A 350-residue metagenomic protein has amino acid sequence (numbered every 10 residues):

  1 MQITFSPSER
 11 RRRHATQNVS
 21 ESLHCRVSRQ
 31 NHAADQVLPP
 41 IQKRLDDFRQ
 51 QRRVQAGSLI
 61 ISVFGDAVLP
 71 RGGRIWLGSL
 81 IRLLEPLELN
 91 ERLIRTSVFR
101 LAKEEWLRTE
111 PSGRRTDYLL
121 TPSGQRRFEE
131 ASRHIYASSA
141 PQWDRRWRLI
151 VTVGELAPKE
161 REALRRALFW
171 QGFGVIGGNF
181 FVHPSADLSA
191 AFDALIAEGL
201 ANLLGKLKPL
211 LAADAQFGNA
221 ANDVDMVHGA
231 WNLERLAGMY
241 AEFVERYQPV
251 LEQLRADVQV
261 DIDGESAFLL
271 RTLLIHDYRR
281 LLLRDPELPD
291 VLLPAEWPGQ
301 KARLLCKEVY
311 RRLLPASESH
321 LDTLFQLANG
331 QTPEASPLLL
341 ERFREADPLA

Functional and structural regions predicted by a protein language model:
V37-V63: Short alpha-helical segments that sit at the start of domains
R71-L83: Short acidic, hydrophobic short linear motifs in intrinsically disordered regions
R95-F99, T116, R165: Short, hydrophobic-biased segments on the C-terminal half of alpha helices that form "recognition helices"
E105: Glycine-centered, phosphate/nucleic-acid-interacting loop/turn motifs that mediate DNA/RNA or nucleotide
P111-D117: Short, Lys/Arg-rich nucleic-acid/phosphate-binding segment
R133-I176: Amphipathic alpha-helical dimerization/coiled-coil segments that flank or bridge DNA-binding/regulatory modules
P158-A256: Mid-protein regulatory/catalytic core that forms ligand/cofactor-binding pockets and protein-protein interaction
A221-A350: C-terminal regulatory/effector modules of DNA-binding transcriptional regulators
